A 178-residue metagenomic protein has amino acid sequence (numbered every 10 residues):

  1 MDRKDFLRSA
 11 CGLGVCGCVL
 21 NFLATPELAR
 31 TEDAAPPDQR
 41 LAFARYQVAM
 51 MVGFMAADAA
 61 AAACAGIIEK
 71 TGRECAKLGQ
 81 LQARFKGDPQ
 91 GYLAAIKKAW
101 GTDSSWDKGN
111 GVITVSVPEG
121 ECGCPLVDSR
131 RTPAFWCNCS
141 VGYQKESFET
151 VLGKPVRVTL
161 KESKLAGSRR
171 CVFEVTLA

Functional and structural regions predicted by a protein language model:
D2-L28: N-terminal export signals
A10, R157-A178: Short terminal or interdomain "cap/linker" segment that borders an active site or interface and mediates
N21-V52, A56, C75: C-terminal segment of N-terminal export signals and the immediately downstream linker at the start of the mature
A57-W136: Amphipathic interaction/junction segments at domain boundaries or subunit interfaces
N110, G153, S168-R170: A general secondary-structure signal for short beta-strands and their flanking turns/coil in non-transmembrane regions
A134-G153: Active-site helix/loop of acyl-thioester processing domains in fatty-acid/polyketide metabolism, spanning hotdog-fold
